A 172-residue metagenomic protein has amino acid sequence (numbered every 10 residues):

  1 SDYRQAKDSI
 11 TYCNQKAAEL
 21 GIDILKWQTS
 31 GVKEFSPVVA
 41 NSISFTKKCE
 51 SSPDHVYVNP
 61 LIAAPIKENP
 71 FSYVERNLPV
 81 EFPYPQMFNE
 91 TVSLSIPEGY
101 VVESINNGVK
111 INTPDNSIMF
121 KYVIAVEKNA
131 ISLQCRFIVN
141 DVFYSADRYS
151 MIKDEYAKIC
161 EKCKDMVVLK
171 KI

Functional and structural regions predicted by a protein language model:
S1-I172: A sensor for short, sequence-defined functional sites
